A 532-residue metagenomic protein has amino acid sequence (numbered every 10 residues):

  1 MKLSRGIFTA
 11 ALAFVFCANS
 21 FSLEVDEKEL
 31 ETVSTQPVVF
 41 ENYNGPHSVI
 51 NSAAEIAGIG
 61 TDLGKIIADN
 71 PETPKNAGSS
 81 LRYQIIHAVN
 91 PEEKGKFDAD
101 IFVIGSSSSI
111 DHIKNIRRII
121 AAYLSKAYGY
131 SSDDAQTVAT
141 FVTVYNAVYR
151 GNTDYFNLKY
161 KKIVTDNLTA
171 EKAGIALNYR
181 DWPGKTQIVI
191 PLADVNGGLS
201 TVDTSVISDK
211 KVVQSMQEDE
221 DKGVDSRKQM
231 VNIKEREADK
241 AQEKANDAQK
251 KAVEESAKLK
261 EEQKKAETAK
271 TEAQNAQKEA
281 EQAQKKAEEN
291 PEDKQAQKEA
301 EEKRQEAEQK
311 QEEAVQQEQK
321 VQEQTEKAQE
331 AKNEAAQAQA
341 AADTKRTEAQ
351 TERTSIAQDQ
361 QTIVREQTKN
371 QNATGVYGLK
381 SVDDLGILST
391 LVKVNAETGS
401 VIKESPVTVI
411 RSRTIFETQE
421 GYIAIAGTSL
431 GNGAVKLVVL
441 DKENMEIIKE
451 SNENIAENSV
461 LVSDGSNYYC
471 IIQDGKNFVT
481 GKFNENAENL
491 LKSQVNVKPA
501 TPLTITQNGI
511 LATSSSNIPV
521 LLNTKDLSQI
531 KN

Functional and structural regions predicted by a protein language model:
P91-Y149: Long, charged/polar, surface-exposed segments that mediate recognition or autoinhibition
D209-I233, T362-K403: An edge-strand/N-cap motif at the start of beta-rich repeat modules
V213-Q367: Extended amphipathic alpha-helical heptad-repeat regions
V364-K369, V409-Q419, E453-G465, V497-Q507: Repeated scaffold domains used in trafficking and secretory/extracellular systems, primarily beta-propellers
Q371-L385, G421-T428, N467-Q473, N508-S514: Short beta-strand elements that form the blades of beta-propeller/WD-repeat-like and other beta-sheet-rich scaffold
L385-V392, G431-V438, K476-G481, N517-N523: Structural motif
N395-T398, D441-N444, F483-A487, N523-L527: Short loop/turn segments that connect beta-strands within beta-propeller blades
S400-P406, E446-N452, E488-Q494, S528-N532: A short beta-strand motif characteristic of beta-propeller blades
